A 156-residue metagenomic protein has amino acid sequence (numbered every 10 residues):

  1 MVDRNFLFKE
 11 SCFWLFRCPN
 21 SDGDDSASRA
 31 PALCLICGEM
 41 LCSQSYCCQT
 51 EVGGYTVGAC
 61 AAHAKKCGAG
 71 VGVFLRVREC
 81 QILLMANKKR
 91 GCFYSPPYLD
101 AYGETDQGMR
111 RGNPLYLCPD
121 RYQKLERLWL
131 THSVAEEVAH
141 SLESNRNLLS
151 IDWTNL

Functional and structural regions predicted by a protein language model:
M1-V2, L7-S26: Eukaryotic beta-rich interaction modules
F13, P19, R29, M40-L156: Cys/His-rich, Zn2+-coordinating zinc-finger modules
D25-C37: Canonical RING-type zinc finger of E3 ubiquitin-protein ligases
